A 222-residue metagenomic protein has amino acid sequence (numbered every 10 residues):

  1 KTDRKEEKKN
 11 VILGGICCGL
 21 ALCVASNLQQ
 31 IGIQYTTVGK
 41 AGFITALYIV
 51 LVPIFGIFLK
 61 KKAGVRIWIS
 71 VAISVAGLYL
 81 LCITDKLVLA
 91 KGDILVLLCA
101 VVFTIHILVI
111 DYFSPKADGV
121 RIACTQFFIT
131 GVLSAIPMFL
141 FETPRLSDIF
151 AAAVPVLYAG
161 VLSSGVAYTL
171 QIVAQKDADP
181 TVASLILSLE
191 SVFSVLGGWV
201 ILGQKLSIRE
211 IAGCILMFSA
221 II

Functional and structural regions predicted by a protein language model:
K1, A152-V154, S188-I222: C-terminal-most transmembrane helix of multi-pass membrane proteins
K1, C17-L20, V24, L28-Q34 (+1 more regions): Glycine-/small-residue-enriched transmembrane alpha-helix faces in small-molecule transporters and effluxers
K1-K8, I54, I73-L89, I129-A152 (+2 more regions): Membrane-interface helix-cap regions at the ends of transmembrane helices in multi-pass membrane proteins
T2-T45, L78-L80, G160-A178: Specific transmembrane alpha-helical segments of multi-pass solute transporters/efflux pumps, especially DMT/EamA
A41-L47, I110-G131, S164-V200: Helix-helix packing/entry segments at the starts of transmembrane helices
Y48-I69, V192-I211: C-terminal transmembrane-helix exit sites in multi-pass transporters
V52-P53, V88-E142: Transmembrane alpha-helical segments that form core, pore/gating elements of small-molecule transporters/exporters
A63-I83, C99, F103, S134 (+1 more regions): Hydrophobic transmembrane alpha-helices of multi-pass small-molecule transport proteins
